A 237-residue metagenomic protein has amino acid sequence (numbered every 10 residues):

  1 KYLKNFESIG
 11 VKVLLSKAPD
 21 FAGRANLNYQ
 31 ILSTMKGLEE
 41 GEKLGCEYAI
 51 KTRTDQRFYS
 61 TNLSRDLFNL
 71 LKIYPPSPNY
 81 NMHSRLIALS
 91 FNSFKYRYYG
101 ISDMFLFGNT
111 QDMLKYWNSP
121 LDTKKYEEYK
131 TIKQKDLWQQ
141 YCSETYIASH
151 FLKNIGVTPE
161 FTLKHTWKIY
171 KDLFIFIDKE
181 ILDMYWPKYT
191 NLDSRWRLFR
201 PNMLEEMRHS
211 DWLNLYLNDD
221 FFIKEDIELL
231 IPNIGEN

Functional and structural regions predicted by a protein language model:
K1-T52, Q56-N237: ER/Golgi luminal nucleotide-sugar-dependent glycosyltransferases, focusing on the catalytic module
